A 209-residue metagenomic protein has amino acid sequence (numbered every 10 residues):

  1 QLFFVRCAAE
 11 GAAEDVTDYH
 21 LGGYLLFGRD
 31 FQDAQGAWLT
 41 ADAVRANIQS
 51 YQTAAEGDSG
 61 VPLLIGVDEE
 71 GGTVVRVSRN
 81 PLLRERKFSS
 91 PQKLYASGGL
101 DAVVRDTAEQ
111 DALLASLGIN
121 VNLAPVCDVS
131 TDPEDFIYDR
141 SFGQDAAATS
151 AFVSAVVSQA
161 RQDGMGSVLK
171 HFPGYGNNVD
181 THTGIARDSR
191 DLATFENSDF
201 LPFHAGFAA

Functional and structural regions predicted by a protein language model:
Q1, S59-L63, I119-N120, R161-G166 (+1 more regions): Short, well-ordered coil/turn segments that N-cap beta-strands
Q1-A13, E70, V156: Boundary/entry segment of secreted carbohydrate-active catalytic domains
Q1-F4, G166, K170, N177: Mobile, glycine- and charge-enriched loop segments and immediately flanking short secondary-structure elements within
C7-D18, A102-L113, F195-A205: Short, acidic/polar
T17-T149, H171, G176-D191: Enzymes and membrane/adaptor proteins characterized by extended Gly/Ser/Thr/Asp/Glu-rich, aromatic-dotted
S150-F152, N197-S198: Active-site glycine-rich loop that binds ribose-phosphate moieties when present
Q159-H171, T194, S198-A208: Phosphate/pyrophosphate-binding betaalpha-module
